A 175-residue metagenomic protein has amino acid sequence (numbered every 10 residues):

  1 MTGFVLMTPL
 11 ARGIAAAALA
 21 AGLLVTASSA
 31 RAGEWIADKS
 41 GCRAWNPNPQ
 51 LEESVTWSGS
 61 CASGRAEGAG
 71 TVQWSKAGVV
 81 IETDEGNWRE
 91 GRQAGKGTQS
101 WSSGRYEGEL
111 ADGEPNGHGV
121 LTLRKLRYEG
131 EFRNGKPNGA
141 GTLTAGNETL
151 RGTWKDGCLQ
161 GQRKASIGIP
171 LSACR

Functional and structural regions predicted by a protein language model:
F4-A17: Bacterial N-terminal signal peptides that target proteins for export
T26-A27: N-terminal signal peptide c-region/cleavage motif recognized by signal peptidases
A30-R175: Glycine/tyrosine- and acidic-biased, solvent-exposed loop/turn segments at the edges of beta-strands
